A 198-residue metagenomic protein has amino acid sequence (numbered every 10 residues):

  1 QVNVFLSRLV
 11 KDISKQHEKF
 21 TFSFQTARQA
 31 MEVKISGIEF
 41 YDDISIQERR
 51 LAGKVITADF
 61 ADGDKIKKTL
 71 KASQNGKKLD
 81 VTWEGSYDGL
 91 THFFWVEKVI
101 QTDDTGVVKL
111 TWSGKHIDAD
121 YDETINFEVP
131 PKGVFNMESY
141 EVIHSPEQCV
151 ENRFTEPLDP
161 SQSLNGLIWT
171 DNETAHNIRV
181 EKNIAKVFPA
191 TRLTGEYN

Functional and structural regions predicted by a protein language model:
Q1-E48, D62, K67, Q74-L79 (+5 more regions): Acidic, Ser/Thr/Gly/Pro-rich low-complexity segments and short DxT(G/T)-type signature motifs
R179-E181: Extracellular/surface-associated beta-sandwich interaction domains
